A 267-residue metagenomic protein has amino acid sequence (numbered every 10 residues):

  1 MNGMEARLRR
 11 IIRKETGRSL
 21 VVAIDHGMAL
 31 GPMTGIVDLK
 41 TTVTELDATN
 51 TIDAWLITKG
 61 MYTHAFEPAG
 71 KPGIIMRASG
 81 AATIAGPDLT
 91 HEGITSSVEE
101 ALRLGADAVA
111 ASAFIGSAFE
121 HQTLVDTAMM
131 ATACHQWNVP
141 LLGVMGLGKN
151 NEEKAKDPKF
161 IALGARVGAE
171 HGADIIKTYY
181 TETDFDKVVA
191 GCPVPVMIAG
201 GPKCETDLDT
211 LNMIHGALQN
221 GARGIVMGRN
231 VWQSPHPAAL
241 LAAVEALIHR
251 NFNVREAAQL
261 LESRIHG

Functional and structural regions predicted by a protein language model:
M1-K14: N-terminal basic/disordered segments at the start of proteins
K14, S19-I198, C204-M227, E245-A246 (+2 more regions): Alpha/beta enzyme core
A155, W232-P235: Alpha-helix capping and helix-loop boundary segments enriched in small/acidic/polar residues
T210, P235-V244: Histidine/acidic-residue-rich catalytic or RNA/ligand-binding cores of hydrolases and nuclease-related proteins
R229-Q233, E262: A short, acidic, flexible beta-alpha connecting loop/helix-capping segment that sits on the rim of active
I265-H266: Extended terminal accessory/targeting regions
